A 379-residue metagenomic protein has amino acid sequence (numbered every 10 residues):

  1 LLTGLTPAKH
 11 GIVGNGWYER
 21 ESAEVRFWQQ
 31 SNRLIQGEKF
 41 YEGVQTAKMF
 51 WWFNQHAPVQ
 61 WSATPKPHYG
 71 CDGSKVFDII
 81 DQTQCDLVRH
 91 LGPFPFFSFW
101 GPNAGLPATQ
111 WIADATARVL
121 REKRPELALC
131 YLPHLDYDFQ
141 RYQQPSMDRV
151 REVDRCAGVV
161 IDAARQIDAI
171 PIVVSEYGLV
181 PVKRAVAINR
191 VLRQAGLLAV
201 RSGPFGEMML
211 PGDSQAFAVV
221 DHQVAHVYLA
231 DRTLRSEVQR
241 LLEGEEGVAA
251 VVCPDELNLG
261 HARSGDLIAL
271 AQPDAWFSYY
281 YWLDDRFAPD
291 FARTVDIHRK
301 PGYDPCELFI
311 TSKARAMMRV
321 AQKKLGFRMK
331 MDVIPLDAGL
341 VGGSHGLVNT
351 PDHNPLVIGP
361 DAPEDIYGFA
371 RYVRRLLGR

Functional and structural regions predicted by a protein language model:
L1, V44, E126-P133, R149-V153 (+7 more regions): Beta-strand elements within well-structured catalytic alpha/beta cores of enzymes that handle phosphate/sulfate esters
L2-R141, S214-V219, Q223-A230, L234-A250 (+5 more regions): His/Asp/Glu-rich, glycine-adjacent segments that coordinate divalent cations and/or stabilize oxyanion chemistry on
T3, H10, Y177, A195 (+1 more regions): Short glycine-rich loop/turn motifs that provide flexible caps or phosphate-binding loops at active sites
N15-R33, G37, R141, V159-D337: Secreted, luminal/periplasmic, and some membrane-associated catalytic domains that remodel anionic oxygen-ester
Q143-M147: Short glycine-enriched, charge-decorated loop/helix-capping segments at active-site entrances that position
F309, A316-R379: C-terminal substrate/ligand-recognition segments
